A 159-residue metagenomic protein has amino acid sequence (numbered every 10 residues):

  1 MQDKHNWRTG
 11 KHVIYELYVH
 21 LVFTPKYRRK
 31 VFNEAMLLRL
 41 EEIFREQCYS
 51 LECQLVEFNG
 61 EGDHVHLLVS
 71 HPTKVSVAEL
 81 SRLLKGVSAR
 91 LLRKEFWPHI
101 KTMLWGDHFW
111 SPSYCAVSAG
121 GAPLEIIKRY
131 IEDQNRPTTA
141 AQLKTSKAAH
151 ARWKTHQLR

Functional and structural regions predicted by a protein language model:
M1-R159: Basic nucleic-acid-binding interfaces
